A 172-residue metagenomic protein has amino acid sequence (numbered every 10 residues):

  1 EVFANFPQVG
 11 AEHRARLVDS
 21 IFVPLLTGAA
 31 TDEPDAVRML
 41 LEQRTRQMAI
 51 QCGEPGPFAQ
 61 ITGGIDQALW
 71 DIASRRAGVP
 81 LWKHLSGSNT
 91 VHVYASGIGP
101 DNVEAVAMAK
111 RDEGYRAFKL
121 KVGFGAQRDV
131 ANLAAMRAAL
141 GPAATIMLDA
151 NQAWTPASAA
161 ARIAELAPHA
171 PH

Functional and structural regions predicted by a protein language model:
E1-R76: Metal- or metallocofactor-binding catalytic centers and their adjacent structured scaffolds across diverse enzyme
I61, A77, N89-V93: Generic beta-strand structural signal
K83-H172: Metal-dependent enolase-superfamily TIM-barrel catalytic cores that perform enediolate-based chemistry
